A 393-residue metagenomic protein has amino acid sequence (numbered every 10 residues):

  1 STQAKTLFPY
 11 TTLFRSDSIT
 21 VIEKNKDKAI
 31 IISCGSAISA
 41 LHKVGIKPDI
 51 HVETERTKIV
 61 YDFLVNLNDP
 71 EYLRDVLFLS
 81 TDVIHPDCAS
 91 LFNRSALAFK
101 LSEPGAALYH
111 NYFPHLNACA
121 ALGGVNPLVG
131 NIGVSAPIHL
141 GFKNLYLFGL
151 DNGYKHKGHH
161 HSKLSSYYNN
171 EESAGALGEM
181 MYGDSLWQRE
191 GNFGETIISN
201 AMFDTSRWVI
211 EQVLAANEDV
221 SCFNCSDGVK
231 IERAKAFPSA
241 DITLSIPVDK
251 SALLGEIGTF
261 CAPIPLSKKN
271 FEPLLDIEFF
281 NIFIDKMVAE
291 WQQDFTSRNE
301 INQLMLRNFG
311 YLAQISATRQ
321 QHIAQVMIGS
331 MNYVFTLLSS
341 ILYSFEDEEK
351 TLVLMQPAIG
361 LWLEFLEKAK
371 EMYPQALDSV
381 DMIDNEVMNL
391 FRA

Functional and structural regions predicted by a protein language model:
T2-T12: Single conserved hydrophobic/aromatic residue that forms the stacking wall/gate of nucleotide- or nucleobase-binding
I22, A29-K43: Histidine-anchored nucleotide/phosphate-binding helix
G35-S39, S80-P86, S226-K230: Short, polar loop motifs at secondary-structure junctions
A37-I38, V44-R56, L140-H161: Glycine-rich phosphate/pyrophosphate-binding loops and their adjacent beta-strand/loop elements at enzyme active sites
H42-L140, W291, F295-R298, N302-N308 (+2 more regions): Acidic/Gly/His-enriched mid-domain segments of enzyme catalytic cores or analogous surface patches that mediate
V52-R74, A98-L101, S162-Y182, D241-A252: Acidic, Ser/Thr-rich peripheral helices and adjacent loops at domain boundaries
P127-G130, A176-V229: Polyanion-binding loop/helix "lid" in catalytic or ligand-binding cores
L214-A393: Long, compositionally biased charged/polar accessory segments in the mid-to-C-terminal portions of proteins
